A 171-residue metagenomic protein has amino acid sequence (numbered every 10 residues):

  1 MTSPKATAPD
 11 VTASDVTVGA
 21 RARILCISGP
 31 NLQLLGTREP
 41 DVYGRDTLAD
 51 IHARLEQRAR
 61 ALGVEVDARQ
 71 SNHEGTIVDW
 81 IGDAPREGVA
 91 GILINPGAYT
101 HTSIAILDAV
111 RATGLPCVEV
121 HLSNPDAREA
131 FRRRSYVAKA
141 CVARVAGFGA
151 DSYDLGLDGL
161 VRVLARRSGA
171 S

Functional and structural regions predicted by a protein language model:
M1-A20, G169-A170: Intrinsically disordered, low-complexity terminal tails and inter-domain linkers enriched for S/T/G/P/D/E
P30-L32, G97-T100, S123-P125: Short glycine-rich anion-binding loops that position phosphate/pyrophosphate groups of nucleotides and phosphorylated
L35-D50: Glycine- and acidic-residue-enriched helix-capping/strand-helix junction motifs
I51-H52, E56-R69: Short beta-strand elements in bilobed, periplasmic/extracellular small-molecule ligand-binding domains
A68, V118, A127-S171: Short, glycine-/small-residue-rich phosphate/pyrophosphate-handling segment
Q70-I94, A98-G114: N-terminal small/polar loop signature for handling phosphorylated ligands or for N-terminal nucleophile
